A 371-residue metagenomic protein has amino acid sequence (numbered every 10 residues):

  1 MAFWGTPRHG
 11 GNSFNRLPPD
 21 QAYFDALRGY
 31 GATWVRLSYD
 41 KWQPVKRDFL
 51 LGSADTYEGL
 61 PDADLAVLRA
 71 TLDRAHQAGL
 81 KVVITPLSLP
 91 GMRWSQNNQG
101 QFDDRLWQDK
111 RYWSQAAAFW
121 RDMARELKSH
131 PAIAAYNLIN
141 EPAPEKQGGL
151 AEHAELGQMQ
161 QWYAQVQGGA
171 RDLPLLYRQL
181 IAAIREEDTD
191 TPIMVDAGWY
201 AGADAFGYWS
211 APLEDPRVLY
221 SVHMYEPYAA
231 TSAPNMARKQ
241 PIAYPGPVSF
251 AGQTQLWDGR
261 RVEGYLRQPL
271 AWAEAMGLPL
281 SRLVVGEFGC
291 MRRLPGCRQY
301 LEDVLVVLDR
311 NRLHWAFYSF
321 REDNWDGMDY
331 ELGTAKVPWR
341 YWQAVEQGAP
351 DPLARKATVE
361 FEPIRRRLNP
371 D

Functional and structural regions predicted by a protein language model:
M1-P192, A197-G207, E214-R217, N324 (+3 more regions): Active-site mouth of glycoside hydrolases
A2-P19, R47-G59, A229-V262, V337-A344: Acidic/histidine-rich helix-loop elements that form or flank divalent-metal/phosphate-binding sites at the catalytic
Y39-K41, P86, M224-E226, C290 (+1 more regions): Short beta-strand segments enriched in hydrophobic/aromatic residues within well-folded beta-rich domains
L87-L89, P131-N137, A233-S249, D326-K336: Short secondary-structure transition/capping segments
R105, A211, H223, Y318 (+1 more regions): Flexible, active-site-adjacent loop/turn segments at secondary-structure boundaries
G169-A182, E186, D190-M291, D309: Glycoside hydrolase catalytic-domain groove-lining segments
P295-D371: Aromatic-rich peripheral "rim/lid" segments of glycoside hydrolase catalytic domains that contact and position glycan
